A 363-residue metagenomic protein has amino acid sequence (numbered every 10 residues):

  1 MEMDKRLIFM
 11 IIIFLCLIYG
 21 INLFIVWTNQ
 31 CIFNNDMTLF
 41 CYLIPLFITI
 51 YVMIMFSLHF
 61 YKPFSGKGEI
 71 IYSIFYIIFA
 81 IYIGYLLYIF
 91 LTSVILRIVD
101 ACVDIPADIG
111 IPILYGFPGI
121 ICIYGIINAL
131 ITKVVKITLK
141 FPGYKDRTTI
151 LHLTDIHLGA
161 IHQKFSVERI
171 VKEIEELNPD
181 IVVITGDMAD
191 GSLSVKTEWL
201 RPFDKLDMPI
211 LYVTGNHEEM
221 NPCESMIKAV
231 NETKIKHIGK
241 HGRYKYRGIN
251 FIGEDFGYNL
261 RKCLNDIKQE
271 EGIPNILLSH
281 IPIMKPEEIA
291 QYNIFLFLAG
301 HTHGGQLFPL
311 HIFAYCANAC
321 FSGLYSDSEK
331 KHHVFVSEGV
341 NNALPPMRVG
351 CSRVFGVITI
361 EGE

Functional and structural regions predicted by a protein language model:
M1-L130: Non-catalytic terminal accessory segments
F64-Y76, A101-F117, I123-T154, G159-L177 (+1 more regions): N-terminal signal-anchor transmembrane helix
K140-E363: Soluble catalytic domains of enzymes that build or remodel membrane lipids, polysaccharides, and related
